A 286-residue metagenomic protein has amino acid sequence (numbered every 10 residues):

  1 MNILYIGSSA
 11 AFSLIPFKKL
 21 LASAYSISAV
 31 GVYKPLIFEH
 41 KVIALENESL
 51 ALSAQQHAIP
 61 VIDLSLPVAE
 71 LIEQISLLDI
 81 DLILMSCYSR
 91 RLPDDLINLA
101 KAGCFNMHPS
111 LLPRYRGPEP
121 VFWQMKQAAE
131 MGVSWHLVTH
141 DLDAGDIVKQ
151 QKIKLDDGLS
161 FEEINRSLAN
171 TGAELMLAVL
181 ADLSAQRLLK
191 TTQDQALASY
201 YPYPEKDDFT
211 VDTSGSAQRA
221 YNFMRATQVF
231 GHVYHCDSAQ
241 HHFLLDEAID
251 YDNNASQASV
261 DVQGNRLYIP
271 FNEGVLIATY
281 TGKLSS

Functional and structural regions predicted by a protein language model:
M1-F230, H235, Q263-A278, G282-S285: One-carbon transfer enzymes
T171, M176, H241, D252-N253: A ubiquitous, low-specificity "background" feature that marks scattered single residues across proteins without
C236-D250: Short, structured protein-protein interaction patches enriched in aromatics and acidic/basic residues, typified by
E247-V262: A conserved acidic, glycine/proline-rich C-terminal tail/linker
